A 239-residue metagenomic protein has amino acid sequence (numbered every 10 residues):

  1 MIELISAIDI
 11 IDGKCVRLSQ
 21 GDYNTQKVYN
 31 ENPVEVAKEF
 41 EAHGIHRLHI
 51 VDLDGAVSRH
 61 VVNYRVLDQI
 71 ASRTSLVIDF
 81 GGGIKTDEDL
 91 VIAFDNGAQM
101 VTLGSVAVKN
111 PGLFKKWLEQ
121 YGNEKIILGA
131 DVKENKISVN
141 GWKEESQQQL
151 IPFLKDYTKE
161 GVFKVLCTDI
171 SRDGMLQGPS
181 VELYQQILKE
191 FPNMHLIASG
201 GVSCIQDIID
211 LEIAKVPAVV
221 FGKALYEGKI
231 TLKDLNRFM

Functional and structural regions predicted by a protein language model:
M1-L4, G44-R47, T74-I78, A98-Q99 (+4 more regions): Short, well-ordered coil/turn segments that N-cap beta-strands
E3-L4, G55-A71, K85-V91, S105-I127 (+3 more regions): Active-site-adjacent beta->alpha loops and helix N-cap segments on the catalytic face of soluble alpha/beta enzymes
S6-I10, D52, G82-I84, S105 (+4 more regions): A cross-domain feature marking catalytic cores of carbohydrate-active enzymes and several ubiquitous metabolic/repair
D9, F40, L48, A93 (+4 more regions): Conserved, mostly hydrophobic/aromatic
D12-C15, Q20-N24, A98-D173: Conserved anion-binding
C15-V61: N-terminal beta-alpha supersecondary unit
Y29-E41, K85-V91, E145-D156, I208: Short, acidic/polar
T74, I78-V101, E182-A218: Catalytic cores of alpha/beta
